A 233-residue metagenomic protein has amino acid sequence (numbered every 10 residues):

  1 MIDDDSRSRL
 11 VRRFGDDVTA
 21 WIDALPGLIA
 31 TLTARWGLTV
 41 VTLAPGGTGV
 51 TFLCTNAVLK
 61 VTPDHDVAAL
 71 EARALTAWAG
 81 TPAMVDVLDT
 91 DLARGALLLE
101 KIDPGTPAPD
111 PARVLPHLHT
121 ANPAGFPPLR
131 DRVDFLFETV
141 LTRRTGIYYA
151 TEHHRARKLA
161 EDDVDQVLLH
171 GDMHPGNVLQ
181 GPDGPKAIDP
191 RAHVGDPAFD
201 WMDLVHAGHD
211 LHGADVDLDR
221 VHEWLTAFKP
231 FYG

Functional and structural regions predicted by a protein language model:
M1-V41: Juxta-kinase regulatory segment immediately upstream of eukaryotic protein kinase catalytic domains
T19-P26, T31, T48, A57-L118: A conserved alpha-helical element in kinase catalytic cores
A20-A30, T39, T120-G171, G181: An alpha-helical support segment within catalytic cores of ATP-dependent transferases
L92-R94, P182-G184, T226: Short strand-connecting beta-turns/loops that link adjacent beta-strands
A96, Q166-L168, P185, D196: Hydrophobic "anchor" residues on beta-strands that sit immediately upstream of conserved functional sites
G176-V178: Hydrophobic residue at the +6 position relative to the catalytic HRD Asp in the kinase catalytic loop
Q180-E223: Active-site Asp-x-Gly
